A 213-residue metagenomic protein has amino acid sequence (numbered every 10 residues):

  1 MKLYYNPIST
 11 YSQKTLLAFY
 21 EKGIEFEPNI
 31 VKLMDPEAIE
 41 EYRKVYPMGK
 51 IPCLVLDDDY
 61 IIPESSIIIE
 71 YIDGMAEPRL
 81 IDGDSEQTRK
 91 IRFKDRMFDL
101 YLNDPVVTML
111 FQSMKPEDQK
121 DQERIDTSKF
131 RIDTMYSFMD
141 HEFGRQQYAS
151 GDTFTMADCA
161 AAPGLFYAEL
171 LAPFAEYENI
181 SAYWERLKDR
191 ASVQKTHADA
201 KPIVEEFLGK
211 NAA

Functional and structural regions predicted by a protein language model:
M1-D126, D140: GST-like domain detector, emphasizing the conserved glutathione-binding G-site in the N-terminal thioredoxin-like
N6, M156, A200-K201: Short, solvent-exposed turn/loop segments enriched in Gly/Ser/Thr/Pro and often Arg
F19-Y20, A168, N211: Low-complexity, intrinsically disordered/propeptide-like segments
L33-M34, F154, P202: Positions that flank functional sites
K94, L100-A191: GST-like fold's C-terminal all-alpha helical module
T196: Charged phosphate-binding loop/patch that engages nucleotide di/tri-phosphates or the phosphate backbone of nucleic
D199-A213: Acidic/histidine-enriched, glycine/proline-rich intrinsically disordered or flexible terminal extensions
